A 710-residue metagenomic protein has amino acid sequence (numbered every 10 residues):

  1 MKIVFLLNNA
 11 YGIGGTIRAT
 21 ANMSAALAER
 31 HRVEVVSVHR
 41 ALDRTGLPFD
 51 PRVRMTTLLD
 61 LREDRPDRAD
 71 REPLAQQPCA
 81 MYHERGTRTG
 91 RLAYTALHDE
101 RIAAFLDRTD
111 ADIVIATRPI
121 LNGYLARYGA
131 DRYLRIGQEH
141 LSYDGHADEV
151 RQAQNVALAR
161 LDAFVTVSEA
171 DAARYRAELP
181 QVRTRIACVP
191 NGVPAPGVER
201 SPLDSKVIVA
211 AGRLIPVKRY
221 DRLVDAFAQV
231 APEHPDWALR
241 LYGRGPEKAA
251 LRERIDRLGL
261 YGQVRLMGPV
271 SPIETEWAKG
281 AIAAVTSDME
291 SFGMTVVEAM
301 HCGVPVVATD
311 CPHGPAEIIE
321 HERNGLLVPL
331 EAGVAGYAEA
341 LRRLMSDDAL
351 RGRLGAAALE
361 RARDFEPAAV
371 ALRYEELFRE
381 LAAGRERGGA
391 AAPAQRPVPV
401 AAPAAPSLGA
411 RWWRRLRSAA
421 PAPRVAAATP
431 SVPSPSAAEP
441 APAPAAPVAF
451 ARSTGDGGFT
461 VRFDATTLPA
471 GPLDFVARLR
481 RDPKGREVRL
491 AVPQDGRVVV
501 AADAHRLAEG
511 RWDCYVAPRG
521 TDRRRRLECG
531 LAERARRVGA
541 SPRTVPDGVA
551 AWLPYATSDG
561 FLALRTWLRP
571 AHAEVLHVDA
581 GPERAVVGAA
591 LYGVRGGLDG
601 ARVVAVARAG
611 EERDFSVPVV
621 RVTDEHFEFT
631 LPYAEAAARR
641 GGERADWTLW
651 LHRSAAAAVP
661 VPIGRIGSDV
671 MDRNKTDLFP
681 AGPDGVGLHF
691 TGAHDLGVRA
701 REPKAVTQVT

Functional and structural regions predicted by a protein language model:
L7-I13, A26, R30-T89: N-terminal strand-loop element at the rim of the active site of nucleotide-sugar-dependent glycosyltransferases
I17-N22, K206, A210-P232, L239 (+1 more regions): A conserved mid-protein helix/loop that constitutes part of the nucleotide-sugar donor-binding site
A170, G192: Carbohydrate-associated surface elements
P269, D288: Aromatic "clamp/platform" in nucleotide-sugar-dependent glycosyltransferases that forms part of the donor/acceptor
P305-T309: Short hydrophobic beta-strand element within catalytic cores of glycosyltransferases and related nucleotide-activated
A316-R342, A349-R353: Change "using UDP/GDP/dTDP sugars" to "using nucleotide sugars
R343, L350-D364, R373-E376: A short, well-ordered alpha-helix in the C-terminal region of glycosyltransferases
G388-T710: Basic, ligand-binding patches in group-transfer machinery, especially extracytoplasmic/periplasmic segments
